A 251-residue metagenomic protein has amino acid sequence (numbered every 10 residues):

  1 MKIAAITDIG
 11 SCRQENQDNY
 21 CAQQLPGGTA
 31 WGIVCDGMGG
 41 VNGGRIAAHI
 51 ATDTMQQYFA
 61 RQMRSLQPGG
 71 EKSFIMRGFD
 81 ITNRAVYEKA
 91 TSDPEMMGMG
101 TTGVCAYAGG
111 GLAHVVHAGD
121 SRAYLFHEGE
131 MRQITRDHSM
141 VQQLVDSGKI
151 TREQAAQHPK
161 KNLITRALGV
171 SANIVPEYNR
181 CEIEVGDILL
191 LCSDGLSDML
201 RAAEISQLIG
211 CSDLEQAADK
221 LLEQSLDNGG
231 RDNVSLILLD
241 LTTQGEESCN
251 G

Functional and structural regions predicted by a protein language model:
M1-G251: PP2C/PPM-type serine/threonine phosphatase catalytic domain
